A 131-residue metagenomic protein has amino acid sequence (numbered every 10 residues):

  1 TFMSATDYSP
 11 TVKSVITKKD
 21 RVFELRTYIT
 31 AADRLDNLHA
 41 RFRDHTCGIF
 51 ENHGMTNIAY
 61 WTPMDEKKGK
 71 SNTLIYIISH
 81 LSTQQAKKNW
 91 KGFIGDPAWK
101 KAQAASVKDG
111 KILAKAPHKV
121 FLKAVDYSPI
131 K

Functional and structural regions predicted by a protein language model:
T1-W99, D109-K131: Short S/T/G/P-rich N-terminal loop/turn motif that feeds into the first structured element of a domain
